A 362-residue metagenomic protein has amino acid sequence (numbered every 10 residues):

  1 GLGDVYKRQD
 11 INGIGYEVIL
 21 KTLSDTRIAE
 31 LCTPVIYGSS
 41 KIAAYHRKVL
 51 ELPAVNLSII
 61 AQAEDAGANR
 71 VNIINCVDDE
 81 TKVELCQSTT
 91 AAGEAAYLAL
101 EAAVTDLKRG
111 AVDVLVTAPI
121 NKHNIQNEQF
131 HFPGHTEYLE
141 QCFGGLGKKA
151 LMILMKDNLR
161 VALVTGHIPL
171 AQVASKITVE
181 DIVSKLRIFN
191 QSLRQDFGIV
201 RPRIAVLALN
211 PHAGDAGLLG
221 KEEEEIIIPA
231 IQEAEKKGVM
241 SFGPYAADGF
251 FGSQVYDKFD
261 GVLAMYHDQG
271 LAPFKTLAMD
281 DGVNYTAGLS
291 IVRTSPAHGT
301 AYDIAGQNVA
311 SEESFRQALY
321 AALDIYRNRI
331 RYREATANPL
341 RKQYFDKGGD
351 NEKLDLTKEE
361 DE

Functional and structural regions predicted by a protein language model:
G1: Glycine-rich phosphate-binding loop
D4-H135, K176, E180-M265, Q269-K275 (+4 more regions): Contiguous, glycine/small-aliphatic-enriched amphipathic segments in soluble metabolic enzymes
L50-E51, F143-G147, I168, F197: A broad structural signal for alpha-helix termini and local helix breaks/kinks
I74-C76, I153, V164, T294: Hydrophobic residues at beta-strand termini and immediately following loops that shape nucleotide-binding pockets
Q126-L151: Glycine/threonine-rich beta-strand-loop-alpha-helix active-site module that forms ligand/phosphate-binding
C142-L159, L289-D303: Short, flexible loop segments at boundaries between secondary-structure elements
L154-S184: Ligand-binding beta-strand-loop-alpha-helix segment within the catalytic cores of soluble metabolic enzymes
